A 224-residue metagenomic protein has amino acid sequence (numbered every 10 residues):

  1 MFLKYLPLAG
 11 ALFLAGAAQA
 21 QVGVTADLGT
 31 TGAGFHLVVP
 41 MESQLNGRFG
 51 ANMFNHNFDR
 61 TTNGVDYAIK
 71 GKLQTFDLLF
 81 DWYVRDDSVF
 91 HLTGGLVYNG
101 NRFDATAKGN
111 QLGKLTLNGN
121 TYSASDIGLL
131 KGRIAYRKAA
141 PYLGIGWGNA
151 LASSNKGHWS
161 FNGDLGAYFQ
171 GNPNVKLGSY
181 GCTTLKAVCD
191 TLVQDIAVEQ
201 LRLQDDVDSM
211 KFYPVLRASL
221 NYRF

Functional and structural regions predicted by a protein language model:
M1-Q21, D208, F224: Cleavable N-terminal export/targeting peptides
Q19-V22, S43-Q44, R85-F90, L151-F161: Short loop/turn motifs that connect adjacent beta-strands in outer-membrane beta-barrel proteins
V24-A26, L37, F49, F80 (+4 more regions): Membrane-embedded beta-strand positions of outer-membrane beta-barrel proteins
V24-V39, N155, M210-Y213: Solvent-exposed loop/turn segments connecting transmembrane beta-strands in outer-membrane beta-barrel proteins
L28-G32, A51-N57, L96-R102, N149 (+2 more regions): Transmembrane beta-strands of outer-membrane beta-barrel pores
T31-M53: N-terminal targeting signals for Sec/Tat export/insertion, comprising classic cleavable signal peptides
A51-D77, N101-A140, G171-V215: Extracellular/periplasm-exposed beta-strand and loop segments of Gram-negative cell-envelope proteins, dominated by
D81, M210-F224: Outer-membrane beta-barrel "beta-signal"
